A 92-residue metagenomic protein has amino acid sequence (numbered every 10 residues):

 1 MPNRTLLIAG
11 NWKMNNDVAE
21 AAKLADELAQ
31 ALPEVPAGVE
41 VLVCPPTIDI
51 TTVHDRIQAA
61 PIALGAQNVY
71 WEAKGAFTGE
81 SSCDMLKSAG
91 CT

Functional and structural regions predicted by a protein language model:
M1-S81, S88: Conserved N-terminal beta1-alpha1 strand-loop-helix module at the mouth
